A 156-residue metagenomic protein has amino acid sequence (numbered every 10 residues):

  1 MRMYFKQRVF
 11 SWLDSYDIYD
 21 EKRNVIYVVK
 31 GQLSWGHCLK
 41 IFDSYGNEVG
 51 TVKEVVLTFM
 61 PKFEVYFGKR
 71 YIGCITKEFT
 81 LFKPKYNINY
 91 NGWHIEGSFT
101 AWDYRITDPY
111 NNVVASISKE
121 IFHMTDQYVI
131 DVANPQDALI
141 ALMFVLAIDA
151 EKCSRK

Functional and structural regions predicted by a protein language model:
M1-K156: Intrinsically disordered, low-complexity proline/glycine-rich segments
